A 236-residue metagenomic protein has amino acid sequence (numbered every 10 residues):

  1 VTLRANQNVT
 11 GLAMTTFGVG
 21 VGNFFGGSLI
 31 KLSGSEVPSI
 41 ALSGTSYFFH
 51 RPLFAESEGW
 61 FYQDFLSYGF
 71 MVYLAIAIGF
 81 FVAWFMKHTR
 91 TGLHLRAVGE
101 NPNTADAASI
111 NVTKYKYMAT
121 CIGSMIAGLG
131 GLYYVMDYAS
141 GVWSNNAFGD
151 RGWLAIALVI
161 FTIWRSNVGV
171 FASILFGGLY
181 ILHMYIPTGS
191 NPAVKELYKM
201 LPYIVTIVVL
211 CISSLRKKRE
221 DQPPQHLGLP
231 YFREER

Functional and structural regions predicted by a protein language model:
V1-L53, H88, G149-D150, L154-N167: Short loop segments and helix-boundary regions at transmembrane helix junctions of multi-pass inner-membrane proteins
L3, F25-L29, F85-H88, Y133-D137 (+2 more regions): Helix-loop junctions at the membrane-solvent interface of multi-pass transporters, primarily the C-terminal
V19-N23, V72-A83, G123-G131, A155-F161 (+2 more regions): Hydrophobic core segments of alpha-helical transmembrane domains in multi-pass membrane transport and ion-translocation
V21-K87, N191-Y198, P224-R236: Transmembrane helix-bundle core of multi-pass membrane transporters and related energy-transducing complexes
D64-V142, S166, F171: Helix-loop-helix "hairpin" substructures at the membrane interface of multi-pass membrane proteins
E100-A107, T113-K114, I186-R236: Cytosolic-side transmembrane-helix boundaries in multi-pass membrane proteins
A127, D137, G141-Y203: Transmembrane alpha-helical segments in multi-pass inner-membrane proteins
